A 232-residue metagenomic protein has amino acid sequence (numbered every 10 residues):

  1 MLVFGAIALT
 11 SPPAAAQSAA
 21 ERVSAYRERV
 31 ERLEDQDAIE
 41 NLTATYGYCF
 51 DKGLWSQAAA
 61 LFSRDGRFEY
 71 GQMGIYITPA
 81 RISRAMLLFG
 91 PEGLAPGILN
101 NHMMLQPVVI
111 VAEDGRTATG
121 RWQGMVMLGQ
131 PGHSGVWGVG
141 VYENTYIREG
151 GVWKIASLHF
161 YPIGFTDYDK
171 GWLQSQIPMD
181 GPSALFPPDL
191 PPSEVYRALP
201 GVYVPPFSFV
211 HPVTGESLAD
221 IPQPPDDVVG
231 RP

Functional and structural regions predicted by a protein language model:
M1-A8: Bacterial N-terminal signal peptides
A15-Y48, K52, A60: Short, low-complexity N-terminal intrinsically disordered segments enriched in polar/charged residues
Q17, T117-T119, V139-Q174: Short beta-strand edge/turn micro-motifs at domain boundaries
W55-V126: A solvent-exposed, acidic/Ser-Thr-rich amphipathic alpha-helical stretch
H102-M104, V136-Y142: Short, surface-exposed coil-to-beta transition loops
V126-V136, G164-F165: Short, cysteine-centered beta-strand-loop-beta hairpins and adjacent loop/turn segments enriched in charged/polar
S175-P232: A hydrophobic membrane-anchoring alpha-helix module
